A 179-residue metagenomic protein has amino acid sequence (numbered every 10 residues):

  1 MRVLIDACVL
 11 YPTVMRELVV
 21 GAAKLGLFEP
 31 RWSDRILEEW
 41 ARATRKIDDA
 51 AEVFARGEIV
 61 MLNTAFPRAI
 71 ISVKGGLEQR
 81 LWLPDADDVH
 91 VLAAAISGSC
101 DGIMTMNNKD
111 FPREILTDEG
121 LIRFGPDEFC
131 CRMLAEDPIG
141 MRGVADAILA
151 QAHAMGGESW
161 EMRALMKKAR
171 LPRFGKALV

Functional and structural regions predicted by a protein language model:
M1-E17: Metal-dependent nucleic-acid phosphoesterase active-site entry motif
T13-I47: PIN/NYN-family metal-dependent endoribonuclease catalytic core
L27, S99-C100, G120: Residue-level detector of structured alpha->beta connecting loops
A41-K74: Domain-scale selection of a single, long terminal region that carries the protein's primary operational module
P67-G102, E136, A152-G157, K168-V179: Active-site neighborhoods of divalent-metal-dependent phosphate/nucleic-acid chemistry enzymes
T105: Short beta-strand and adjacent tight-turn residues that come in two discontinuous sequence segments and form the edges
N108-V179: Acidic, PIN/NYN-like endoribonuclease modules and their adjacent C-terminal/linker elements
